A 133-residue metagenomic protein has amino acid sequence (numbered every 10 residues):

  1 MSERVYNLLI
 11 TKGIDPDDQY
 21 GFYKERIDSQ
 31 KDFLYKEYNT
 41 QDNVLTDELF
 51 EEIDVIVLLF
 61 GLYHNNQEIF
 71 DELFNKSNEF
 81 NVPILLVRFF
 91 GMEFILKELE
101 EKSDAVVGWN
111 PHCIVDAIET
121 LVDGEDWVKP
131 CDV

Functional and structural regions predicted by a protein language model:
M1-E52, F89, C131-V133: Conserved N-terminal substructure of TIR/SEFIR domains
M1-N7, F94-V133: C-terminal interaction surface of TIR/SEFIR-family domains
D17-Q19, N66, M92-K97, I114: Short catalytic/ligand-binding loop motif for oxyanion handling, primarily in non-cytosolic enzymes, centered on
G21-K24, I69-D71, E98: Short amphipathic alpha-helical segments
D28-F33, E79, E100-K102: Short, well-ordered coil/turn elements that cap or connect secondary structure elements
Y35-E37, I84-L86, D104-G108: Conserved beta-strand scaffold positions in the cores of enzyme catalytic domains, especially in NTP/NDP-utilizing
T46-E51, D71, V115, E119: Amphipathic, non-transmembrane alpha-helical secondary structure
F50-N78, I84-F90: Conserved beta-strand-loop-alpha-helix hinge of the TIR/SEFIR fold
